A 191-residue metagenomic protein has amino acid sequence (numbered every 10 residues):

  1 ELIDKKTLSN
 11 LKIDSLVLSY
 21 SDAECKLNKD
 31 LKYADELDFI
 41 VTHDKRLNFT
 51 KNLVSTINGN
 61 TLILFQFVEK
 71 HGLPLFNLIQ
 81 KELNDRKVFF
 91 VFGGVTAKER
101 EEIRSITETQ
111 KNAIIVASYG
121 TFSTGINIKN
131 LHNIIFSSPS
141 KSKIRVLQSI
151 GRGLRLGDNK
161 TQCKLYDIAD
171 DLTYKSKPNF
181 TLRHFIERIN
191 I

Functional and structural regions predicted by a protein language model:
E1-D14: Post-DEXD/H (motif II) to motif III coupling segment of the RecA-like Helicase ATP-binding lobe
I13, V88-F90, L165: Conserved beta-strand scaffold positions in the cores of enzyme catalytic domains, especially in NTP/NDP-utilizing
V17, K26-K45: Glycine-rich phosphate-binding "P-loop"
D38-H43, F90-G94, N112: Short, flexible loop segments at the rims of nucleotide/cofactor-binding pockets, characterized by
D38-I79: Conserved strand-helix element at the start of the C-terminal RecA-like helicase core
G59-N60, R86-K87, K111-A113: Short coil/turn segments at beta-strand junctions that form active-site/ligand-binding loops
L62-V95, E99-E102: Conserved helicase motor "Helicase C" RecA-like lobe of SF1/SF2 P-loop NTPases
G93-I189: Conserved RecA-like P-loop NTPase helicase motor core
